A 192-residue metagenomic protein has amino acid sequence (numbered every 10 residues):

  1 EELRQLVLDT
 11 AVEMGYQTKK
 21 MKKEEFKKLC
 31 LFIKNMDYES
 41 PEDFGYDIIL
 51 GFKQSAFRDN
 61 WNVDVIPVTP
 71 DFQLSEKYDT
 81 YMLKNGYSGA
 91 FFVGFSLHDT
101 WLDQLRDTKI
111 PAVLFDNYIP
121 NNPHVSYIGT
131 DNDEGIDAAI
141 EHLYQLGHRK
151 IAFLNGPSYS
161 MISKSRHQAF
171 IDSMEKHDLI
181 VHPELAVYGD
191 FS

Functional and structural regions predicted by a protein language model:
E1-E25: N-terminal helix-turn-helix DNA-binding module of bacterial transcription factors
K22-S40, H142, K150-G156: Short beta-strand segments enriched in small/hydrophobic residues
K34-D47, V65-L74, I128-A138, L154-E175 (+1 more regions): Hinge/beta->alpha junction and helix N-cap segments in small-molecule ligand-binding domains
Q73-Y87: Short, well-structured alpha-helical segments in soluble
M82-L83, R106, Y144-G147: Non-catalytic positions within long, well-ordered alpha-helices that form the structural scaffold/packing of enzyme
G86-G94, A152-L154, A186-V187: Periplasmic-binding protein-like
V93-G135, I180: Flexible loop/hinge segments that line or gate small-molecule binding clefts
